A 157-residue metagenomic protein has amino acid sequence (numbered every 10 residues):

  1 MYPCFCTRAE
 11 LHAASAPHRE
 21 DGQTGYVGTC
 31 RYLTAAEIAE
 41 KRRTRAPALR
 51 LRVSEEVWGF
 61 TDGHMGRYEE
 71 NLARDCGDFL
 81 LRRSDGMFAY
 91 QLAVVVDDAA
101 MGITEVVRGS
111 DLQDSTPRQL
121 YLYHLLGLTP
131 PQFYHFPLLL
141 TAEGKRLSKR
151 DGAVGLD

Functional and structural regions predicted by a protein language model:
P3, R8-K149, G155-L156: Active-site cores that bind ATP or allylic diphosphates and position pyrophosphate for catalysis
